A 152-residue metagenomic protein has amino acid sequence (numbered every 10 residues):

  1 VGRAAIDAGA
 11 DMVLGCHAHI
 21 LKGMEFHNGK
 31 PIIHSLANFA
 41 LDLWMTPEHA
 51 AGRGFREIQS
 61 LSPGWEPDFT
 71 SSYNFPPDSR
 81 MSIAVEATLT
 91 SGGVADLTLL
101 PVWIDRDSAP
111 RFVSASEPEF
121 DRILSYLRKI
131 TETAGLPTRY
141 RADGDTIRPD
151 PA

Functional and structural regions predicted by a protein language model:
V1-I83: Conserved beta-sheet core of the metallophosphoesterase superfamily
H49-A152: A short C-terminal boundary segment appended to hydrolase-like catalytic domains
